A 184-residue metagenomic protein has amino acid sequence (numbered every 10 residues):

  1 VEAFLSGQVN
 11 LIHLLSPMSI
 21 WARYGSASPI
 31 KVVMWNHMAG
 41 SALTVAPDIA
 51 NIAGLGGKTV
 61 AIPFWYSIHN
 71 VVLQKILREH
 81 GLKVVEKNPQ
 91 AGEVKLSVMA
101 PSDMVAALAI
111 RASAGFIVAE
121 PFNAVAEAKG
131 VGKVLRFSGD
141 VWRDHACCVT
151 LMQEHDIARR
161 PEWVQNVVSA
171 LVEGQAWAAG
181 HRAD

Functional and structural regions predicted by a protein language model:
V1-V98, A107-I110, A114-A124, V131-D144: Short, glycine-/small- and polar/acidic-enriched structural segments that line small-molecule recognition paths
A42-T44, V149-M152, D156-I157: Short glycine- and hydrophobic/aromatic-rich loop-to-beta-strand nucleating segment in the catalytic cores
I49, M152-Q153, W177, A183: Short, charged/polar low-complexity linear motifs in solvent-exposed/disordered segments
D103-M104: Short acidic active-site motifs
H145-M152, V168-V172: Active-site-proximal catalytic alpha-helix in oxidoreductases
A158-D184: Secondary-structure end/capping motifs
